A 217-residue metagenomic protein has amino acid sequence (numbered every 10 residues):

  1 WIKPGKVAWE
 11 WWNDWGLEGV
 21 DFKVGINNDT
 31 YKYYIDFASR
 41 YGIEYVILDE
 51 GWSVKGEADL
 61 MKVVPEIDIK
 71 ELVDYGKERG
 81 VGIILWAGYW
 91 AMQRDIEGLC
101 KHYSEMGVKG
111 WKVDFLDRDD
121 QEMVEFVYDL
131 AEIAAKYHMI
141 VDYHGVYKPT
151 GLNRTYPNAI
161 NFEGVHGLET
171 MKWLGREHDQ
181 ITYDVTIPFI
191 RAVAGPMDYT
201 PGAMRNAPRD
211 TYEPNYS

Functional and structural regions predicted by a protein language model:
W1-E78: Conserved structural scaffold segments of CAZyme catalytic domains across common CAZy folds
I2-K3, N215-S217: Short intrinsically disordered, low-complexity coil segments enriched in acidic
E50-Y216: Aromatic- and carboxylate-enriched substrate-binding clefts and catalytic-loop regions of carbohydrate-active enzymes
